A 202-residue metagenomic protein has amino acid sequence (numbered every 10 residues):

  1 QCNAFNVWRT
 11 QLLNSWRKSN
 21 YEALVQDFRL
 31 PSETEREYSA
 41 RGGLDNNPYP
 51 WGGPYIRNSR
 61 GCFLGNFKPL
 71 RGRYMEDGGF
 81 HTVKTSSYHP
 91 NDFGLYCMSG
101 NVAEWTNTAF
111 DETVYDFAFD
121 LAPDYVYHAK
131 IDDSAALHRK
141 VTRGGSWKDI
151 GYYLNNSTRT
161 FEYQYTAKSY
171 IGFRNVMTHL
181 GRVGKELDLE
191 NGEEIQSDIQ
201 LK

Functional and structural regions predicted by a protein language model:
Q1-N156, G184-E186, E190-D198: Functional-site microenvironments in short loops/helix caps that host divalent-cation chemistry
S169-K185: Short, structured beta-strand segments at or near domain termini in extracellular proteins/domains
L201-K202: Short, solvent-exposed mixed-charge patches
